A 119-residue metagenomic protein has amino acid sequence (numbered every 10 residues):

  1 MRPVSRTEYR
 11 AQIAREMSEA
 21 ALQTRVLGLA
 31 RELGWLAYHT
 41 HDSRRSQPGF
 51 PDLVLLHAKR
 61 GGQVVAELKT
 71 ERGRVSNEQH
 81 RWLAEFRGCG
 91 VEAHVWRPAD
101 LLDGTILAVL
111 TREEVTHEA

Functional and structural regions predicted by a protein language model:
M1-A119: Catalytic phosphate/metal-binding cores of nucleic-acid and nucleotide-processing enzymes, i.e., regions that mediate
